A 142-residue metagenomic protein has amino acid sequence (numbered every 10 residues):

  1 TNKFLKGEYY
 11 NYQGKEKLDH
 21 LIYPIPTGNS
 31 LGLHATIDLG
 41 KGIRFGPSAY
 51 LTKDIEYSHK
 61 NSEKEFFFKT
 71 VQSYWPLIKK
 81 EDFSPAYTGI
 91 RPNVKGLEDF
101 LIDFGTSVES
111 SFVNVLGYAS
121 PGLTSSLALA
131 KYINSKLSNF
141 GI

Functional and structural regions predicted by a protein language model:
T1-V108: Active-site substrate-recognition segment that forms the wall of the catalytic cavity or substrate channel
T27-S30, V113-S126: Glycine-rich phosphate/pyrophosphate-binding beta-alpha loops
V108-S110, G141-I142: Short, glycine- and charge-enriched coil/turn segments that flank and shape catalytic ligand pockets
L127-I142: Internal hydrophobic alpha-helix adjacent to the cofactor/substrate pocket in enzyme cavities
